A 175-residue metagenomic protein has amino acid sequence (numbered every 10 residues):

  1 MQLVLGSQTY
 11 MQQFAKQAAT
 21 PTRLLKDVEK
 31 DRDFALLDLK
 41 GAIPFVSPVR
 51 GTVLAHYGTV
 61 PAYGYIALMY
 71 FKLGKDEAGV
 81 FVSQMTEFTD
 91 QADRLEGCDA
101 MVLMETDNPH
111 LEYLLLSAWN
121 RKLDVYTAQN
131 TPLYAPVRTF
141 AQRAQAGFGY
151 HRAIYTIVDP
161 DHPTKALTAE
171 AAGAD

Functional and structural regions predicted by a protein language model:
M1-G97, M104, D124-Q129, F148-D175: Short S/T/G/P-rich N-terminal loop/turn motif that feeds into the first structured element of a domain
D31-R32, P109-L111: Short acidic/glycine-enriched loop/turn segments that link adjacent beta-strands
L133-H151: Mixed-charge, glycine-accented linear interaction segment located at domain edges/termini
